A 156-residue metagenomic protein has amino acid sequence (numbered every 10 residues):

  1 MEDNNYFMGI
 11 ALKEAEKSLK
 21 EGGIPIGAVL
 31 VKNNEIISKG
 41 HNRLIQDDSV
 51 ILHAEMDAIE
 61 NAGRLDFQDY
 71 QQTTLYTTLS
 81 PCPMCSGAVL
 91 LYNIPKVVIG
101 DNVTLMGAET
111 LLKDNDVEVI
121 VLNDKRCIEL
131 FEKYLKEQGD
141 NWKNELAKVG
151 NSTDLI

Functional and structural regions predicted by a protein language model:
M1-S18, L90-I156: Zinc-dependent deaminase
A11, A15-S18, A54, A58-A62: Stable alpha-helical structural segments in soluble proteins, enriched in small hydrophobic residues
I24, D69-Q71, N93: Short loop/turn motifs at secondary-structure junctions
I26-N34: Short beta-strand scaffold segments in enzyme catalytic cores
R43-M56: A short, polar/charged loop-to-alpha-helix boundary motif
E55, I59-L79: Mobile, glycine- and charge-enriched loop segments and immediately flanking short secondary-structure elements within
L75-P95: Local cysteine-cluster metal-coordination motifs and their immediate loop/turn environment, predominantly Fe-S cluster
